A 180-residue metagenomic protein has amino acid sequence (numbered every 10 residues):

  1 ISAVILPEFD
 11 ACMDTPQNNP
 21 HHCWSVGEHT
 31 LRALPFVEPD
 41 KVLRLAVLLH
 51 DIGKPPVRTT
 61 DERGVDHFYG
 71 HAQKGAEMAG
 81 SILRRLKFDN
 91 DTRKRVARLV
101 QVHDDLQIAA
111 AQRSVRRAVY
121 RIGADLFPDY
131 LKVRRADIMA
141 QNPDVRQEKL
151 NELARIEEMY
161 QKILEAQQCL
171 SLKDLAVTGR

Functional and structural regions predicted by a protein language model:
I1-E8: Proline-centered turn/helix-capping motifs that create local helix->coil transitions or kinks
E8-C12, N19, H29-R32, F36-R180: C-terminal subdomains that position terminal phosphate/3'-OH groups for nucleotidyl transfer/ligation, primarily on
H21-W24: Short Gly/Pro-enriched turn/cap motifs at secondary-structure boundaries
